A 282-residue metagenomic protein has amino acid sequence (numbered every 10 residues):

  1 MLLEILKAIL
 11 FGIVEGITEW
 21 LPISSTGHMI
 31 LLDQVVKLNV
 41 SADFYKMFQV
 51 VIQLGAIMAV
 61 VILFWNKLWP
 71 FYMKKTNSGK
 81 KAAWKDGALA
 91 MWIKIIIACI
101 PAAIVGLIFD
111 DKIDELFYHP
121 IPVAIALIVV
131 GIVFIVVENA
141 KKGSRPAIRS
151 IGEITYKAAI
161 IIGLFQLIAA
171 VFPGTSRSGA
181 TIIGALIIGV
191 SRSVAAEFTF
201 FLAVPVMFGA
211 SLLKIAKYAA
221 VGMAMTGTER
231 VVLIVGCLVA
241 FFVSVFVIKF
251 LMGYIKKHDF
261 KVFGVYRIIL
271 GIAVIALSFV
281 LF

Functional and structural regions predicted by a protein language model:
M1-F282: Multi-pass membrane proteins that catalyze or facilitate reactions on polyprenyl-/lipid-phosphate substrates and their
